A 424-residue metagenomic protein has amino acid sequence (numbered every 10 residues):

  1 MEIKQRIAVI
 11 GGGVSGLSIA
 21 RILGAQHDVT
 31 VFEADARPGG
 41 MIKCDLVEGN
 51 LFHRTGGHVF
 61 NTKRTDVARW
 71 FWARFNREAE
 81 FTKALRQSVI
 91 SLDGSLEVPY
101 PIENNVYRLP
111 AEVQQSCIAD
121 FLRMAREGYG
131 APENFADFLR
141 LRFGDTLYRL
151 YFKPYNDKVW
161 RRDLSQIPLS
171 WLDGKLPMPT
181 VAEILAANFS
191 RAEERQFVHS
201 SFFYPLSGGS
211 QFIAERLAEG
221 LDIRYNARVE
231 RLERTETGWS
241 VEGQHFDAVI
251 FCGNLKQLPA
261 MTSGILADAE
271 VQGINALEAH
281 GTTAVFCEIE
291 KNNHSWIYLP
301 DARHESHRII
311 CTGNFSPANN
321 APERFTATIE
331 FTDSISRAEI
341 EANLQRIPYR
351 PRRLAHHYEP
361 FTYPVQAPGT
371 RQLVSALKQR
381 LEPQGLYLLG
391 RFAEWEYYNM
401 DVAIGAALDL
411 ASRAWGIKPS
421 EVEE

Functional and structural regions predicted by a protein language model:
Q5-V31: N-terminal Rossmann-like FAD-binding beta1-loop-alpha1 element of flavoenzymes
G11, K83-L85, Y225-A227, E233 (+1 more regions): Short loop/edge segments at beta-strand edges and connector loops that shape dinucleotide/nucleotide cofactor-binding
S15, R37, K256: Conserved Rossmann-like nucleotide-cofactor binding loop
G24-V47: Glycine-rich FAD pyrophosphate-binding loop
C44, P101-E103, T312-E424: Conserved flavin/dinucleotide-binding core of flavoenzymes
E48-E127: Dinucleotide-binding Rossmann-like beta1-alpha1 core, especially the glycine-rich loop that anchors the ADP
L96, V113-R234, G238, H245 (+1 more regions): Active-site/ligand-binding neighborhood in enzyme catalytic cores
A227-I347, A376: Mid-domain catalytic core of redox enzymes that form a hydrophobic substrate pocket/lid adjacent to a catalytic redox
